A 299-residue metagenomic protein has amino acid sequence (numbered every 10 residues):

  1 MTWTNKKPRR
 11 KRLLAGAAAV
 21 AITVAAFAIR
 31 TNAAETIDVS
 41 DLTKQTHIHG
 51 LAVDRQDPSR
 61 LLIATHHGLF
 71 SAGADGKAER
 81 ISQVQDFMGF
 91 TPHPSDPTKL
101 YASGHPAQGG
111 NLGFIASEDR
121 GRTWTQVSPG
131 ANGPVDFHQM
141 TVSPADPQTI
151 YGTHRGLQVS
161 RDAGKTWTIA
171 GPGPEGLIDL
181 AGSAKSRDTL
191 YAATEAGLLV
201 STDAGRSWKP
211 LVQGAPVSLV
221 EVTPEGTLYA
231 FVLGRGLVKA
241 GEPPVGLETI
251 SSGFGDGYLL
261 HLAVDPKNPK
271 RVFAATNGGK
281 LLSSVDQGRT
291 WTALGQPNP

Functional and structural regions predicted by a protein language model:
T2-P299: Extracellular glycan-interacting surfaces
